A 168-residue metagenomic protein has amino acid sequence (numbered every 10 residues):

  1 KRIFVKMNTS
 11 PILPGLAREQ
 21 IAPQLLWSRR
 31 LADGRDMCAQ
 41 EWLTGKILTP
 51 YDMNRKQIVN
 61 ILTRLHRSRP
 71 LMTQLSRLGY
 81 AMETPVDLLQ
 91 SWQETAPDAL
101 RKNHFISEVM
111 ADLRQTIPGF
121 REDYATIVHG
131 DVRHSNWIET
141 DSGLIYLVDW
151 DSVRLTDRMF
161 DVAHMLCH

Functional and structural regions predicted by a protein language model:
K1, R114-F160: Active-site acidic catalytic loop and adjacent metal/ATP-binding pocket of ATP-dependent phosphoryl transfer enzymes
K1-G79: ATP-binding pocket architecture of kinase catalytic cores
P11, K46, N136, R154-T156 (+1 more regions): Hydrophobic positions within alpha-helical membrane elements
R29, D141, C167: Residues that line or immediately flank small-molecule/substrate-binding pockets and catalytic motifs
K46-S107, P118-A125, S152-T156: A cross-family kinase active-site recognition segment
M110: Short, conserved active-site entrance elements at the starts or edges of catalytic domains
F160-H168: Active-site activation/catalytic loop segments of kinase-like enzymes and analogous catalytic loops in related
